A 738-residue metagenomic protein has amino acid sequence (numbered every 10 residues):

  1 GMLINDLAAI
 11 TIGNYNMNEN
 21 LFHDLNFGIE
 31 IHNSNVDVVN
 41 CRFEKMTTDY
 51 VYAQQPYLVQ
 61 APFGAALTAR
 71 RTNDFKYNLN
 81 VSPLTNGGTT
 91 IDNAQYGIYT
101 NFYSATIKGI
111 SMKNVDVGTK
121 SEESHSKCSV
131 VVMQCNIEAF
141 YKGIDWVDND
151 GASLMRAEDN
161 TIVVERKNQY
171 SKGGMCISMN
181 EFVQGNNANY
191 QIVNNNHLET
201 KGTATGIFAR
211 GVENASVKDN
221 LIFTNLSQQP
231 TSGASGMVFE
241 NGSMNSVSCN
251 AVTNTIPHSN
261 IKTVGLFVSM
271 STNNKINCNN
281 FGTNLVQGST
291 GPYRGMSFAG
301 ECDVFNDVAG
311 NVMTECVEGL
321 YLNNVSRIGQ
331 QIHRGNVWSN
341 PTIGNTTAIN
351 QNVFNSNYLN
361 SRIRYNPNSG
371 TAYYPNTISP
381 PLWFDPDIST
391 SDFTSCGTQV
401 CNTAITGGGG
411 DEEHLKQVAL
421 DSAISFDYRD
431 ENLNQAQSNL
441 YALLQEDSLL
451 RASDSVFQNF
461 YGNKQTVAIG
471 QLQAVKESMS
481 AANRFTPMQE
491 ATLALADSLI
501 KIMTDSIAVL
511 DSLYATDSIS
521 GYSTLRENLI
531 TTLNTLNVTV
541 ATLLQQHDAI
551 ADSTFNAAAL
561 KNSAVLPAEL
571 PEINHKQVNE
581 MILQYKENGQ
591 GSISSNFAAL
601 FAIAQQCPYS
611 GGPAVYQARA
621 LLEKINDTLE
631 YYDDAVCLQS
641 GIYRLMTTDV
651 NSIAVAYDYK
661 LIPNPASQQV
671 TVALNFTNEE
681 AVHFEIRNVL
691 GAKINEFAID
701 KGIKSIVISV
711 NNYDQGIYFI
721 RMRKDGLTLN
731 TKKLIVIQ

Functional and structural regions predicted by a protein language model:
G1, G13-N26, V39-G64, Y77-A94 (+10 more regions): Beta-strand-rich solenoid/repeat architectures in extracellular/passenger domains of polysaccharide-targeting enzymes
L3-L7, L21-H23, E30-H32, D49-L58 (+10 more regions): Feature marking well-ordered beta-strand scaffolds used for ligand recognition
A8, S34, T72-N73, T89 (+9 more regions): Small-residue (G/S/T/A) turn/hinge positions that recur once per unit in extracellular repeat modules
D148, M179-N180, G206-N214, G236-S246 (+3 more regions): Exposed, low-structure sequence patches enriched in small/polar residues
K262, F281, P292, V304-G319 (+5 more regions): Short linear, low-complexity motifs centered on an aromatic residue
V337-Y643: Extracytoplasmic/secretory-pathway proteins
Y632-I662, T677-E679: Residue-level detector of functionally pivotal "anchor" positions at catalytic/ligand-binding pockets or at interdomain
A654-I662, A666-Q738: C-terminal outer-membrane/trafficking sorting elements
